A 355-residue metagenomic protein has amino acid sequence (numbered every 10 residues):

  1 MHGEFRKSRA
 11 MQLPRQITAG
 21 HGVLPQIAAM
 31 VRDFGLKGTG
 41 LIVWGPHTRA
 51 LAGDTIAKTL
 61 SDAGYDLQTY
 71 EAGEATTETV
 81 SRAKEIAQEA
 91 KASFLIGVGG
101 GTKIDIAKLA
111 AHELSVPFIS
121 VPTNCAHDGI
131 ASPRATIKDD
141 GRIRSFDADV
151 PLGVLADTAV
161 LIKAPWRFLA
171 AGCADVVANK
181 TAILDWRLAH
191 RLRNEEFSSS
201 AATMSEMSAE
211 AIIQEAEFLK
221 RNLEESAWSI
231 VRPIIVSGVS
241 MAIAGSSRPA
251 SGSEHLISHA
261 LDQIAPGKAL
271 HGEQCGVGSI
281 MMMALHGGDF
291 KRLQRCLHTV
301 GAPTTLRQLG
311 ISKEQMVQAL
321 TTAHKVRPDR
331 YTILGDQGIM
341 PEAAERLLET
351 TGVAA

Functional and structural regions predicted by a protein language model:
M1-F94: ATP/NTP phosphate-donor binding region
H2-E4, V176, G287-A355: C-terminal charged capping/lid subdomain of soluble metabolic enzymes
R9-M11, F34-G35, A87-A90, A111 (+6 more regions): Solvent-exposed alpha-helices and their adjacent loops that cap or buttress functional pockets in soluble metabolic
R15, H112-S208: A glycine/threonine-rich phosphate-anchoring loop and its flanking beta-alpha core in nucleotide/phosphate-binding
R49-A52, T102-L109, H127-I130, A250: Short glycine/serine/threonine-rich phosphate/pyrophosphate-binding segments that cradle anionic phosphate groups
A87-C125: A short, small-residue-rich loop immediately preceding and capping a beta-strand
S199-V300, T304-R307, I311: Active-site segments that bind and position negatively charged phosphate/pyrophosphate groups
